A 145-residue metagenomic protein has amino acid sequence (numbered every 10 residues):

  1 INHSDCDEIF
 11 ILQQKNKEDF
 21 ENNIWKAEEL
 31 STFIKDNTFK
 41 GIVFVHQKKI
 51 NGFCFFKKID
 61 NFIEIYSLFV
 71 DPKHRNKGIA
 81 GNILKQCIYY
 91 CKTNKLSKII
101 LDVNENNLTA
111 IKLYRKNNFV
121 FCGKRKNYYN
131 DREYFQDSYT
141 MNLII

Functional and structural regions predicted by a protein language model:
H3-K73, L84-Q86, Y90, N127 (+1 more regions): Acetyl-CoA-dependent GNAT
H74, G78: Glycine-rich phosphate-binding loop
G81: Residues forming the Rossmann-fold NAD(P)(H) cofactor-binding site
C91-D102: Conserved GNAT acetyl-CoA-binding A-motif
N104-L108, N127-I145: C-terminal "cap" of GNAT-fold acetyltransferases
Y114, F119, M141: Conserved active-site tyrosine of GNAT-family acetyltransferases
